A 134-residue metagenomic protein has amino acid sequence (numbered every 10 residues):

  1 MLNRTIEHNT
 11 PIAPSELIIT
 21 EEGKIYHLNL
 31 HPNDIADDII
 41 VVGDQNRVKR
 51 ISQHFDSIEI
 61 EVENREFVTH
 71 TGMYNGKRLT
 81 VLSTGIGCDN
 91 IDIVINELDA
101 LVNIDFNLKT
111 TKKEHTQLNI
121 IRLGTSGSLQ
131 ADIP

Functional and structural regions predicted by a protein language model:
L2-P134: Metabolite-binding pocket within alpha/beta catalytic cores that recognizes anionic/polar moieties
